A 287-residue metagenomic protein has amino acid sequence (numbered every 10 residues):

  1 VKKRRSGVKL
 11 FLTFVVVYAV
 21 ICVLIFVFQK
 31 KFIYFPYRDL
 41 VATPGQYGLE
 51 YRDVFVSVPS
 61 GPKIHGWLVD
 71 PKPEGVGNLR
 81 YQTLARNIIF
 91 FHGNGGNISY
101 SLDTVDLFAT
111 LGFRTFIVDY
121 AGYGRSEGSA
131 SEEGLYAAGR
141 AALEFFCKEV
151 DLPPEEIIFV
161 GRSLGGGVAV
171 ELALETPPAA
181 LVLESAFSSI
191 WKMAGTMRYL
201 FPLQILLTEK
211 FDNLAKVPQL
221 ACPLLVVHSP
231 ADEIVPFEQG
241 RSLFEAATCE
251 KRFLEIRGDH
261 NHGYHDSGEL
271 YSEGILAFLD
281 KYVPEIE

Functional and structural regions predicted by a protein language model:
F11-S57, E287: An N-terminal hydrophobic leader/cap segment in hydrolases
P59, K63-E149: Membrane-embedded segments
T104, N213, C222, P236-E245: Short alpha-helix in the alpha/beta-hydrolase fold that links the catalytic acid
L152-S163: Alpha/beta-hydrolase fold nucleophile elbow
Q219-A221, V226-H228, D232: Short beta-strand/loop motif that positions the catalytic acidic residue of the alpha/beta-hydrolase fold
A231-V235, N261-H262: Acidic catalytic loop of the alpha/beta-hydrolase fold
R241-G263: Catalytic histidine neighborhood in serine/cysteine hydrolases with alpha/beta-hydrolase-type architecture
Y264-F278: Post-His helix in hydrolase/transferase enzymes
